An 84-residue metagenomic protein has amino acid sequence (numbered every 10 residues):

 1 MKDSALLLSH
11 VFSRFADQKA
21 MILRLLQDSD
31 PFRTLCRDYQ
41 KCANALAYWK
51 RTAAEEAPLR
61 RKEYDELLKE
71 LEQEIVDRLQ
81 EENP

Functional and structural regions predicted by a protein language model:
M1-P84: Extended, charge-rich alpha-helical interface modules
